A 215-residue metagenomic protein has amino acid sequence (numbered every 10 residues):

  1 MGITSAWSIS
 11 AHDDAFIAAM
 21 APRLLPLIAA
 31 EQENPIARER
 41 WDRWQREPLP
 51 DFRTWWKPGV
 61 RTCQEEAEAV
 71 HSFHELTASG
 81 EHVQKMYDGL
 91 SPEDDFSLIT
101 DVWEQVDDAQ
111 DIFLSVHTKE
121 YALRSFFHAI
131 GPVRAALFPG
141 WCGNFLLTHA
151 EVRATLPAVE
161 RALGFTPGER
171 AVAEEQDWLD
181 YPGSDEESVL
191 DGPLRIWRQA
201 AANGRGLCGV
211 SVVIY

Functional and structural regions predicted by a protein language model:
M1-R195, Q199, N203, I214-Y215: Acidic (Asp/Glu-rich) sequence patches and key acidic residues that form negatively charged surfaces used
C208-V213: Short, well-ordered beta-strand elements
